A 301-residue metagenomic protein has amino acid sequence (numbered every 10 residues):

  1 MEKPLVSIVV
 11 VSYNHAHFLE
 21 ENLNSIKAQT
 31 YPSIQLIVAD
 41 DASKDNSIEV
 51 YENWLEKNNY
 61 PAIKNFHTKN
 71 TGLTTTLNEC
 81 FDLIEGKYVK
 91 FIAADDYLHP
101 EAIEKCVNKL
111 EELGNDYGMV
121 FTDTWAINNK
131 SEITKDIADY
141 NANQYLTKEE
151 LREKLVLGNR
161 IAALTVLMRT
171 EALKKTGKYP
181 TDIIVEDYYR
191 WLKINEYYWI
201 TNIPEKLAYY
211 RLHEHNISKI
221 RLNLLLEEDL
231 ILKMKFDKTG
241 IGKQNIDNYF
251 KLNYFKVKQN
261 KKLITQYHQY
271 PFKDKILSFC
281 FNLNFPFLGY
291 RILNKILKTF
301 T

Functional and structural regions predicted by a protein language model:
P4-S7, Q35, Y189: Cell-envelope/extracellular polymer assembly enzymes that use nucleotide-activated donors
H15-A28: Short, well-formed alpha-helical segments that are part of the catalytic scaffolds of diverse glycosyltransferases
S25, D40-E49, A93: A conserved acidic beta->alpha catalytic loop
F66-E85, K105: Glycine-rich, basic loop-to-helix element that forms the pyrophosphate-binding segment of sugar-nucleotide handling
D82, Y140-D229: Conserved nucleotide-sugar donor-binding catalytic segment
V89: Short aromatic/hydrophobic "clamp" motif used to bind/position activated sugar donors
E101-K135: Conserved donor NDP-sugar-binding/catalytic core segment of glycosyltransferases
V156, R160, Y189, Y209-T301: C-terminal subregions of glycosyltransferases and related glycan-biosynthesis enzymes
